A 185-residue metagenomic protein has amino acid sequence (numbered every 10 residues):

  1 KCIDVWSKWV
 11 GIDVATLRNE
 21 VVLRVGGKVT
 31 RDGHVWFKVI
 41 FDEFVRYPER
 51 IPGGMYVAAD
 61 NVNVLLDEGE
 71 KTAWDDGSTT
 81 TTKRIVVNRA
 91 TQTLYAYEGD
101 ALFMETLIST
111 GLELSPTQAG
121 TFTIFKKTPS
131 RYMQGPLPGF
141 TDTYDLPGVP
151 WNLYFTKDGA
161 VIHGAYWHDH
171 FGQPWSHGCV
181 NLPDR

Functional and structural regions predicted by a protein language model:
K1-G11, A15-L17, E70-D75, T79: SH3-family beta-barrel domains
I3-W6, V45-P48, M104: Short loop/beta submotifs within extracellular cysteine-rich repeat domains
D13-V14, T30, I85, H170-F171: Short consensus segments that form the blades of beta-propeller domains, in both extracellular/periplasmic
V14-L65: SH3/SH3-like beta-barrel superfamily modules
D42, K127-S130, R185: Structured segments of extracytoplasmic/periplasmic soluble domains in secreted or envelope-associated proteins
G53-M55, N63-H170: Gly/Pro-biased beta-strand-loop elements
F171-H177: Cyclophilin-type peptidyl-prolyl cis-trans isomerase
H177-R185: Short beta-strand-centered segments at strand-helix junctions
